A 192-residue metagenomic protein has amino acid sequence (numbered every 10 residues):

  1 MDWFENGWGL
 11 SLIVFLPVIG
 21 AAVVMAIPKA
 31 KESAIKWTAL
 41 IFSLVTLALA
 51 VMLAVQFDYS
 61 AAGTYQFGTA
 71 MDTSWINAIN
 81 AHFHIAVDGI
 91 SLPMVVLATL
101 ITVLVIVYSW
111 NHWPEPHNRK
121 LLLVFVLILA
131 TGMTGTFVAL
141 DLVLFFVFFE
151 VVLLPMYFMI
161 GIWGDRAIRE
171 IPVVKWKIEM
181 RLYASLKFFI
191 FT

Functional and structural regions predicted by a protein language model:
M1, G20-M25, S74-H82, L129-V143: Membrane-embedded alpha-helical segments in integral membrane proteins
M1-G9, I27-Y108, P114-V124: Transmembrane helix-loop-helix hairpins at membrane boundaries of multipass inner-membrane proteins
L12-K29: N-terminal signal-anchor/start-transfer transmembrane helix
V14, I85-A86, T99, L129 (+2 more regions): Short conserved micro-motifs on helix faces and helix-strand junctions that flank and scaffold key functional residues
L16, G20, F42-V45, I101 (+3 more regions): Transmembrane alpha-helical core residues of multi-pass small-molecule transporters, especially secondary transporters
A21-A26, V51, V103, V107 (+2 more regions): Alpha-helical transmembrane segments of multipass membrane proteins
V23, V45, L49-M52, Q56 (+3 more regions): Local alpha-helix boundary/kink/capping signal
A30-E32, L121, F125-I128, G132-T192: Alpha-helical multi-pass transmembrane bundles of energy-transducing inner-membrane proteins
